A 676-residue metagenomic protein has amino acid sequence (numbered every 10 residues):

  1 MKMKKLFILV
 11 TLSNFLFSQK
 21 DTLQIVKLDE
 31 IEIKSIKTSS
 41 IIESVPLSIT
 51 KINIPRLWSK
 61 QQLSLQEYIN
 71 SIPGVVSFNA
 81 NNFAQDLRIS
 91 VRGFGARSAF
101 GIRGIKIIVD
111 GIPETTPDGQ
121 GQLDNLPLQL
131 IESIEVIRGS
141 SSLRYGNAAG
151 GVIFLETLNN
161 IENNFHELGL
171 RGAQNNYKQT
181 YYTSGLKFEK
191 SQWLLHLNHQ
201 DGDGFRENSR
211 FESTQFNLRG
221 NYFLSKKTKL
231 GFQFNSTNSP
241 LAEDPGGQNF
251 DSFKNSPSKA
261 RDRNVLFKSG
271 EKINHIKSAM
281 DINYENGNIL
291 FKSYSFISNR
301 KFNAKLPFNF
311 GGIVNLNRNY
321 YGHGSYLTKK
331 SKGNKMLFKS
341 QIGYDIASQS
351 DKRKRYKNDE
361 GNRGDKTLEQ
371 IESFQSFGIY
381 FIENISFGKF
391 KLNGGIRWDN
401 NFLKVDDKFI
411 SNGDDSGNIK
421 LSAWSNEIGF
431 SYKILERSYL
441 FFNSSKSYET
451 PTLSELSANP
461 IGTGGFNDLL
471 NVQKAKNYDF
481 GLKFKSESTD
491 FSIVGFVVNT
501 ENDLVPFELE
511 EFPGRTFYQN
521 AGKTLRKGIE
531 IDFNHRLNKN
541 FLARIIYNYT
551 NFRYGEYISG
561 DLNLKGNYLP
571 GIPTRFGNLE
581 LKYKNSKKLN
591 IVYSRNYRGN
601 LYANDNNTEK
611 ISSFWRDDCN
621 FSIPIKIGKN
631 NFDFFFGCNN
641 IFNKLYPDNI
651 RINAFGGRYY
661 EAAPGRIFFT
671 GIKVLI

Functional and structural regions predicted by a protein language model:
E30-K60, Q85-S90, I105: N-terminal periplasmic "start-of-domain" segments of outer-membrane beta-barrel proteins
E67-I112: Extracytoplasmic beta-strand/coil segments of soluble accessory domains associated with Gram-negative outer-membrane
I105, I112-R138: Short acidic/polar hinge/loop motifs at secondary-structure boundaries that mediate gating or recognition
E167, G172-D201, R206-D244, S269-D281 (+5 more regions): Transmembrane beta-barrel wall of Gram-negative outer-membrane proteins
K227-T237, K268-I410, F484, T489-V497 (+3 more regions): Face-selective signature of the C-terminal outer-membrane beta-barrel domain
G247-F253, S348-D359, F402-D407, Y432-D479 (+6 more regions): Surface-exposed extracellular loop regions of Gram-negative outer-membrane beta-barrel proteins, predominantly
K330, N334, N400, V497-N499 (+2 more regions): Gram-negative outer-membrane beta-barrel transporters
Y448, E501, A543, Y597-Y602 (+1 more regions): C-terminal beta-signal and adjacent terminal beta-strands/loops of Gram-negative outer-membrane beta-barrel proteins
